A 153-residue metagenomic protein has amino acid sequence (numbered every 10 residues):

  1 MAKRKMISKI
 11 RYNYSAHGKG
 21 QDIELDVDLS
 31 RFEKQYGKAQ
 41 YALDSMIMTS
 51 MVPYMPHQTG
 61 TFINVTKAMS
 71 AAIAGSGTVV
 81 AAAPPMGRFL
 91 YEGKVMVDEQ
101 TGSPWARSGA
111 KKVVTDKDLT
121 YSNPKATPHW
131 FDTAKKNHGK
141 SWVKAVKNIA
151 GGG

Functional and structural regions predicted by a protein language model:
M1-M86, E99-G153: Short, Lys/Arg-rich flexible segments
F89-K94: Short conserved micro-motifs at the rims of enzyme active sites and ligand-binding pockets
